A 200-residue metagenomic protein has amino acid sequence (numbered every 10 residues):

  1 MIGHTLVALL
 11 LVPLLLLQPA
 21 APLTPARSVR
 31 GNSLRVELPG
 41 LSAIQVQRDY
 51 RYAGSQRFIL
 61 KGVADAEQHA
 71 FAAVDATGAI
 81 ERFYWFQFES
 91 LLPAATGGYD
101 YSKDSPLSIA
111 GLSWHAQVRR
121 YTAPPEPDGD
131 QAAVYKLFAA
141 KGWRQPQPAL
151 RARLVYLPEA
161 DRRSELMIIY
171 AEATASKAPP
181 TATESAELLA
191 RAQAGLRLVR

Functional and structural regions predicted by a protein language model:
I2-G3, V7, V12, L16-F71 (+2 more regions): N-terminal targeting sequences that direct proteins away from the cytosol to non-cytosolic compartments
F58-M167, E172-T181: Conserved polar/disulfide-associated segments of primarily extracytoplasmic proteins
